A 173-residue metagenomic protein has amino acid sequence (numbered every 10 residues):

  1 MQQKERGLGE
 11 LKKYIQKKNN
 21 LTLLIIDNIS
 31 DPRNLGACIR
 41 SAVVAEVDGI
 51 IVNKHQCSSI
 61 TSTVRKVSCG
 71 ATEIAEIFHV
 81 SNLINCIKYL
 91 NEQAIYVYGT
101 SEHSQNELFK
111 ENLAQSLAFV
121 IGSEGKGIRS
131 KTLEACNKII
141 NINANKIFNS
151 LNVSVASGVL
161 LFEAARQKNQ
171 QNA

Functional and structural regions predicted by a protein language model:
M1-A173: Post-transcriptional modification and biogenesis factors for structured RNAs of the translation apparatus
